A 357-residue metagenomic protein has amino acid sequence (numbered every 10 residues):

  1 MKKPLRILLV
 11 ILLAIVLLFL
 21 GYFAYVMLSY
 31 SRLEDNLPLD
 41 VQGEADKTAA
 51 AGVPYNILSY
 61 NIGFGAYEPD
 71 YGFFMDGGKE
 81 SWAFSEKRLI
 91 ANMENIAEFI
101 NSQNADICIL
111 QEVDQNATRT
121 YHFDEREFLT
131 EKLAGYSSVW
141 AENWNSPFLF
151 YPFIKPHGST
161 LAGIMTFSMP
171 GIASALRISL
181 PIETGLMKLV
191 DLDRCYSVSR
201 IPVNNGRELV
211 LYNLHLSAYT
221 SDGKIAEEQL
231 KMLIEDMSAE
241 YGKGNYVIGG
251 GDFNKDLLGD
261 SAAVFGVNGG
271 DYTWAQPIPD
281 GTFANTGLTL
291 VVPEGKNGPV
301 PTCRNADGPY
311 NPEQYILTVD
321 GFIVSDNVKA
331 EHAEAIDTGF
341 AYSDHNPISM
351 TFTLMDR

Functional and structural regions predicted by a protein language model:
K2-K132, W140-Y151, K155, L161 (+1 more regions): N-terminal, active-site-proximal structural segment of metallo-dependent hydrolase catalytic domains
L5-V10, F19-A45, E235-I248, N254-R357: Metal-dependent phosphoester-hydrolase catalytic domains
N56-I62, N92-H122, F167, S199-I201 (+4 more regions): Active-site beta-strand/loop signature of hydrolases that rely on acidic residues for catalysis
F64-G65, D114-A117, N143-P147, I172-A173 (+3 more regions): Solvent-exposed loop/turn segments at secondary-structure junctions within structured extracellular/periplasmic domains
E68-F73, H122, F150-I154, S179 (+3 more regions): Short aromatic-enriched loop/helix-cap "lid" or pocket-rim segments at secondary-structure transitions that line
K79-S85, V113-Q115, L180-K188, H215-K224: Surface-exposed cleft-lining segments at the edges of enzyme active sites
E131-A134, G158-A175, E313-K329, T353: Conserved beta strand-loop-helix elements of the APE1-like EEP
N145-E208: A well-ordered secondary-structure block
